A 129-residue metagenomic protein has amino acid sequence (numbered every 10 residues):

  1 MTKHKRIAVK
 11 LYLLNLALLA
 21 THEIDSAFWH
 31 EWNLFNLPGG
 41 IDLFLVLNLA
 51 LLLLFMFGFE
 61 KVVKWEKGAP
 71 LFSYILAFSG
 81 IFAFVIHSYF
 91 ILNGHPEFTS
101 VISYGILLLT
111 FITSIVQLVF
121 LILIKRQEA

Functional and structural regions predicted by a protein language model:
M1-L18: Cytosolic juxtamembrane helix and N-cap/initiation of the first transmembrane helix
R6-L11, W29-G40: Short juxtamembrane and helix-loop transition motifs at transmembrane-helix boundaries in membrane proteins
K10, T110-A129: Membrane-water interface at the C-terminal end of transmembrane alpha helices
L14-S26, G40-V62, F78: Core segments of alpha-helical transmembrane spans in multipass integral membrane proteins
A20-E31, V85-H87: Membrane-embedded alpha-helical segments in integral membrane proteins
L34-F44, G94-L108: Non-cytosolic membrane-interface motifs at loop->transmembrane helix junctions
L45-A50, P70-F90, I106-S114: Hydrophobic alpha-helical membrane segments
V63-P70, V85-S103: Membrane-helix boundary connector in multi-pass membrane proteins
